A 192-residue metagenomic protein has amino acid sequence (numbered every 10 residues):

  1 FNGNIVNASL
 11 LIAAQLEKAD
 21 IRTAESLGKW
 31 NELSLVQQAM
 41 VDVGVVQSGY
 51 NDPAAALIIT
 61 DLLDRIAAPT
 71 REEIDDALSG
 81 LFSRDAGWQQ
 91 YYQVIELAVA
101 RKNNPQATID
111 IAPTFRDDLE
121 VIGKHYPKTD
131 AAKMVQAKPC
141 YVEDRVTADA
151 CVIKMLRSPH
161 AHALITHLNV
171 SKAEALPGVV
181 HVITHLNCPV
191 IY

Functional and structural regions predicted by a protein language model:
F1-A112, V121: Signature of N-terminal electron-transfer/Fe-S-associated modules in redox systems
V99-Y192: Flexible, low-hydrophobicity surface segments
